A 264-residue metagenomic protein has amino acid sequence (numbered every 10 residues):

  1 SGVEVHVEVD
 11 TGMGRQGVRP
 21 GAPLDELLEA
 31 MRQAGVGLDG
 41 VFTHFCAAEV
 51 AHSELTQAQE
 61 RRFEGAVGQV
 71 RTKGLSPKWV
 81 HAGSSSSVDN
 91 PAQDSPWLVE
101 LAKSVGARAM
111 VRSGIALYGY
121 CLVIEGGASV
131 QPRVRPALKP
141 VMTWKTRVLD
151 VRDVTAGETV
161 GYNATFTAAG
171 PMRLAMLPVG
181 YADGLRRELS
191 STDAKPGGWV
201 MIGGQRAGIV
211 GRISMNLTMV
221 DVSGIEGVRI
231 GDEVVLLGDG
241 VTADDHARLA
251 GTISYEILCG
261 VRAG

Functional and structural regions predicted by a protein language model:
S1-E4, V9-R147, V154-T155: Active-site loop/helix belt of alpha/beta enzymes
T146-V148, A207-G208: Small-residue-enriched segments and motifs
D153-G264: C-terminal accessory subdomain/extension
